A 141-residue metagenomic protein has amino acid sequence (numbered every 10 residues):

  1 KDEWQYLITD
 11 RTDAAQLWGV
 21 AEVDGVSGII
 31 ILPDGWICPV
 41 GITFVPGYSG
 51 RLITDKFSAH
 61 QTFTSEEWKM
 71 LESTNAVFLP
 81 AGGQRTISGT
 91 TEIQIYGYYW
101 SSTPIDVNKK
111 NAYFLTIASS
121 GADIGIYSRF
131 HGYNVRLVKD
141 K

Functional and structural regions predicted by a protein language model:
K1-K141: C-terminal, surface-exposed recognition/capping segments
